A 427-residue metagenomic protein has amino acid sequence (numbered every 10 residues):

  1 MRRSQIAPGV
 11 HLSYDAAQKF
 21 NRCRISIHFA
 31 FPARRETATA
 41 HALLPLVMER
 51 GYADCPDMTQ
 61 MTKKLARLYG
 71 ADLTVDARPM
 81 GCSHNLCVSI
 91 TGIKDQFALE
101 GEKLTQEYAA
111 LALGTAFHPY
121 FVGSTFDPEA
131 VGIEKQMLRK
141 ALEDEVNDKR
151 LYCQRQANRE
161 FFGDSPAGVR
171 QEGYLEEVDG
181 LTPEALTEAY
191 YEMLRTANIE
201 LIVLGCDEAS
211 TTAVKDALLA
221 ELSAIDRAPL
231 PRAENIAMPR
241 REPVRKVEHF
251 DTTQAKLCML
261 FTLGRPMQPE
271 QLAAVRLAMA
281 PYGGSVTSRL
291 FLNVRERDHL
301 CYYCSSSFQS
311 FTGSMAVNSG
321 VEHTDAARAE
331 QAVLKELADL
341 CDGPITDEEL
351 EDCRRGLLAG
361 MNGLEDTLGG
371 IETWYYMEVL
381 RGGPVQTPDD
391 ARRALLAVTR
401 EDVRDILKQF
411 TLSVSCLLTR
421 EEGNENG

Functional and structural regions predicted by a protein language model:
M1-G9: Short, Gly/Pro- and small/polar-rich lid/capping loops
S13-D15, N21-H41, M58-G114, R150-G173 (+5 more regions): M16 family metallopeptidases and their MPP-like homologs
A42-E49: Active-site SXXK
T62, H118-L142, P229-M238, K335 (+1 more regions): Acidic/histidine-enriched alpha-helical segments
I90, A98-N147: Hydrophobic alpha-helical hairpins/lids featuring a short glycine-rich hinge
A167, Q171-E177, E192-P266, G427: An aromatic/glycine/proline-enriched structural segment found at the starts of mature extracellular/organellar domains
T252-K256, G264-M267, Q271-G284: A conserved active-site cap/scaffold subdomain adjacent to cofactor or substrate pockets
